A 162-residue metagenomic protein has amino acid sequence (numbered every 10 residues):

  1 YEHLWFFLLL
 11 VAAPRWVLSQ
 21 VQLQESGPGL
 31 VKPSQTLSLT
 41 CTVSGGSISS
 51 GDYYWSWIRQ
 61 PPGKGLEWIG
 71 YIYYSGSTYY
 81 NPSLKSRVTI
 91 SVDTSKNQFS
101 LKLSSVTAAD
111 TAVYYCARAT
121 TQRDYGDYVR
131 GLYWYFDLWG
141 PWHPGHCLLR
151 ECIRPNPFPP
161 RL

Functional and structural regions predicted by a protein language model:
Y1-L162: Extracellular domains of the immunoglobulin superfamily
